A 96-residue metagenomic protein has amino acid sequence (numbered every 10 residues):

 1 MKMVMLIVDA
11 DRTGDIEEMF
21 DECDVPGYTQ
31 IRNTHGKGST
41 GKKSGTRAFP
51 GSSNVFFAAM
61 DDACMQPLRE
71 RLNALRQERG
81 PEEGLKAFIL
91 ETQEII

Functional and structural regions predicted by a protein language model:
M1-I96: Positively charged, small/polar-rich N-terminal and surface patches that mediate targeting and assembly and bind
